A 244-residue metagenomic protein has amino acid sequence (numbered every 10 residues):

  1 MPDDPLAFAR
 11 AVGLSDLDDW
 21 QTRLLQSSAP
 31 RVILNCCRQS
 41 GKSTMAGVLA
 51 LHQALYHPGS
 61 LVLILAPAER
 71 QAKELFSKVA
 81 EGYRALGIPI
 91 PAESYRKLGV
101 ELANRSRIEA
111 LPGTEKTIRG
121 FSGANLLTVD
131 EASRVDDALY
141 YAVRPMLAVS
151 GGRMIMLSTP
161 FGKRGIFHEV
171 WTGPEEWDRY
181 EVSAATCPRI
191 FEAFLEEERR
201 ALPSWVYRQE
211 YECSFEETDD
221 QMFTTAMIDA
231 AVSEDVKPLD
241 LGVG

Functional and structural regions predicted by a protein language model:
M1-R31, L239-G242: Pre-P-loop entry segment of helicase/translocase ATPase cores
A29-A50: Walker A/P-loop
Q39, D130-R134: Catalytic acidic motif of RecA-like/P-loop NTPases
Q39, P67, T159-G162: Conserved H-loop
G59-E81: Conserved Walker A/P-loop ATP-binding site and its immediately adjacent core in helicase/helicase-like ATPase domains
K73-N125: Inter-Walker segment of RecA-like/P-loop motor cores
E81-R84, P89-I90, L126, R134-L202: ASCE P-loop NTPase helicase motor core
C187-G244: ATPase catalytic-site recognition across NTP-hydrolyzing enzymes
